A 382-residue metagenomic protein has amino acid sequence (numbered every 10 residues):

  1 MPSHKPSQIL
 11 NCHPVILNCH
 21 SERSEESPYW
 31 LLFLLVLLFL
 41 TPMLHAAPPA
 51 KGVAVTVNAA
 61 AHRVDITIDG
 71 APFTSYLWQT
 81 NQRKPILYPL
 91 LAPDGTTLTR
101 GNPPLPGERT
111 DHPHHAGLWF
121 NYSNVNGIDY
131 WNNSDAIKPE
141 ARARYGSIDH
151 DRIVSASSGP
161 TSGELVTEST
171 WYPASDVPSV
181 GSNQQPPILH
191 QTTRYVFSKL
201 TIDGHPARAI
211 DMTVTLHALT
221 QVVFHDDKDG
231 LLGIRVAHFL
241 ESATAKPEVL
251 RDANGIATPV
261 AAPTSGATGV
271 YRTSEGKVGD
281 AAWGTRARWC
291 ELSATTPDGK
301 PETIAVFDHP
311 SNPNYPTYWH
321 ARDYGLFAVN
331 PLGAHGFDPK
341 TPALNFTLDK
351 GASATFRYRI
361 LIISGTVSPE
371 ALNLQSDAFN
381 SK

Functional and structural regions predicted by a protein language model:
P6, R23-Y29, L38, N183: A cross-taxon signal for low-complexity, glycine/charged-rich
L32-M43: Bacterial N-terminal signal peptides
P48-H115, D227, V367, N373: Beta-strand-rich N-terminal accessory domains
Q79-Q82, I86-P89, D203-D252: Acidic (Asp/Glu-rich), glycine- and aromatic
A116-P206: Extended, loop-rich substrate-binding clefts of extracytoplasmic carbohydrate-active enzymes
S169-S175, Y195-T201, L216-T220, V236-L240 (+1 more regions): Beta-strand elements of well-folded, non-transmembrane domains
K228-N314: Active-site/ligand-binding surface loops and adjacent short beta/alpha elements that line catalytic pockets across
A305-K382: Beta-strand-rich recognition/accessory modules
